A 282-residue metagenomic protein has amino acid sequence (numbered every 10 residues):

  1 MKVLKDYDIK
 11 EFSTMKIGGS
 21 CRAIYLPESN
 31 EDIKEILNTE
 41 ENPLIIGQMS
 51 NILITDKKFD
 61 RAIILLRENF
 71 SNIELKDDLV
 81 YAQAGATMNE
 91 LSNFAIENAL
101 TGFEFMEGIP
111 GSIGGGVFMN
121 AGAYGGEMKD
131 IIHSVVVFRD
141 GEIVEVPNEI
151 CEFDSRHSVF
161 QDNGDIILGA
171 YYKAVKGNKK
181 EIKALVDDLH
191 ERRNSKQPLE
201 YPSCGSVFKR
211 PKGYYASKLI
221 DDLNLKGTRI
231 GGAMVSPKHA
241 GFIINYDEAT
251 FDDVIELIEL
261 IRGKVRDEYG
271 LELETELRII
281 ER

Functional and structural regions predicted by a protein language model:
M1-I113: Anion-binding (especially nucleotide phosphate/pyrophosphate-binding) glycine-rich loop and adjoining beta-alpha core
L4, E11, I52, F138-E259 (+2 more regions): Phosphate/pyrophosphate- and phosphate-bearing ligand-binding catalytic cores of soluble enzymes
K10, E40, G47, E68 (+4 more regions): Short beta-strand-initiation
G18, Y25-N30, L53-S71, F118-N148 (+1 more regions): Structural signature of FAD isoalloxazine-binding scaffolds in flavoprotein oxidoreductases
L75-L79, Q83, M88, G102 (+3 more regions): Contiguous, small/hydrophobic- and glycine-enriched helical/loop subdomains that border and often "cap" functional
L79-Y81, E107-V117, C151-E152, K180-L189: Short N-terminal helix-initiation segments at or just after the protein's N-terminus
E97, G102-H133, S203: A gly/ser-rich beta-alpha-beta helix-loop segment of oxidoreductase catalytic cores
